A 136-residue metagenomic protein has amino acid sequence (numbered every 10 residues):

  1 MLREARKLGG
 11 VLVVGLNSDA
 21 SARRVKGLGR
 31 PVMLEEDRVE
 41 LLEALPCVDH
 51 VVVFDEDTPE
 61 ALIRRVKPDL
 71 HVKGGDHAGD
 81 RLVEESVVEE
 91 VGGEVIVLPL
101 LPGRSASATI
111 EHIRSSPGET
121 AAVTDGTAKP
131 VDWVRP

Functional and structural regions predicted by a protein language model:
M1-P136: Nucleotidyltransferase catalytic core that binds NTPs
